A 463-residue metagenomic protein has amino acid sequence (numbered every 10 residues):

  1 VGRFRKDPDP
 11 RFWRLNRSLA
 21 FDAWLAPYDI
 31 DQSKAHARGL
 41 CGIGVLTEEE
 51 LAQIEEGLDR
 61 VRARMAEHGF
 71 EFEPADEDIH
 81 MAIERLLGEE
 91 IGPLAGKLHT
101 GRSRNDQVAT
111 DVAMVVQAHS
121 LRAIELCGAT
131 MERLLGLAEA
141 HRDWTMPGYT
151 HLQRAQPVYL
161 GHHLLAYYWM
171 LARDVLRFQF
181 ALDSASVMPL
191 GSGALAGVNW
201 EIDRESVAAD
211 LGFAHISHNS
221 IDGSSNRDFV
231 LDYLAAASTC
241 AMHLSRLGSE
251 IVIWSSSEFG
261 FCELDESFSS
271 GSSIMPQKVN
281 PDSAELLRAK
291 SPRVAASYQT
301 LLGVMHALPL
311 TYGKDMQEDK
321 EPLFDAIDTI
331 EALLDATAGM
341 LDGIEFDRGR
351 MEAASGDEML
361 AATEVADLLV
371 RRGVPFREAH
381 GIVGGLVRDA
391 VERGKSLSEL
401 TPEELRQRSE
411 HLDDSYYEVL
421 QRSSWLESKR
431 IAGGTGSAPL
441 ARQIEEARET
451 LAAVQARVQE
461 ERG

Functional and structural regions predicted by a protein language model:
V1-G197, I202-A208, S267-G271, D282 (+4 more regions): A helix-coil-helix interface module used to build multimeric assemblies and to scaffold catalytic/cofactor sites
V1-Q32, E90-L94, G260, M275-G463: Glycine-rich cofactor/substrate-binding loops
P27, A113, Q117-I124, G128 (+11 more regions): Short amphipathic alpha-helical segments with heptad-repeat character
A37-L40, Q107-M114, T150-L152, S220-D228 (+3 more regions): A short small-residue
V45-L46, F213, V374, K395: Helix N-cap/coil-helix junction residues
H68, L137, H141-W144, F178-A181 (+9 more regions): Hydrophobic stripe of amphipathic alpha-helices that form coiled-coil interfaces
L135, E139, W169-A172, L176-Q179 (+9 more regions): Hydrophobic/aromatic-lined pockets within catalytic cores
L211-G303: Acidic, glycine-rich loop-and-beta core segments that form the ion-binding/anion-interacting portion of active sites
